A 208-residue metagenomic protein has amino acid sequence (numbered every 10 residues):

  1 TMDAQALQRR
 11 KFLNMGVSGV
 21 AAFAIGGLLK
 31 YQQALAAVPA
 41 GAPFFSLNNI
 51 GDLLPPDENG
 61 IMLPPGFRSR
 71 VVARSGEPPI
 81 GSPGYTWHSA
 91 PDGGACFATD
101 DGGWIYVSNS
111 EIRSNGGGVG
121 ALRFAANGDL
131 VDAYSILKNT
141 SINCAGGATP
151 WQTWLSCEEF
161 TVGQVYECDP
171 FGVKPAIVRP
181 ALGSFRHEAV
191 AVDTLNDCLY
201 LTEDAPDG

Functional and structural regions predicted by a protein language model:
T1-K11: N-terminal secretory signal peptides
A6, G26-P65, S69: C-terminal segment of N-terminal export signals and the immediately downstream linker at the start of the mature
G16-V20, A24: Sec-dependent signal peptide hydrophobic core
D57-S75, S82-Y85, F124-L137, C168-R186: Blade-edge beta-strand/turn elements of extracellular beta-propeller and related beta-sheet repeat scaffolds
M62-P64, R70-S110: Beta-strand-rich domains and repeat architectures in extracellular enzymes and scaffolds, especially beta-propellers
Y85-F97, N139-W151, S184-C198: Beta-rich, blade/repeat-based domains predominating in secreted/periplasmic proteins but also intracellular
V107-A176: Well-ordered mid-protein domain cores that form the structural environment of catalytic cofactors
Q152-G208: Internal, well-ordered domain-core segments that constitute the primary functional module of diverse proteins
